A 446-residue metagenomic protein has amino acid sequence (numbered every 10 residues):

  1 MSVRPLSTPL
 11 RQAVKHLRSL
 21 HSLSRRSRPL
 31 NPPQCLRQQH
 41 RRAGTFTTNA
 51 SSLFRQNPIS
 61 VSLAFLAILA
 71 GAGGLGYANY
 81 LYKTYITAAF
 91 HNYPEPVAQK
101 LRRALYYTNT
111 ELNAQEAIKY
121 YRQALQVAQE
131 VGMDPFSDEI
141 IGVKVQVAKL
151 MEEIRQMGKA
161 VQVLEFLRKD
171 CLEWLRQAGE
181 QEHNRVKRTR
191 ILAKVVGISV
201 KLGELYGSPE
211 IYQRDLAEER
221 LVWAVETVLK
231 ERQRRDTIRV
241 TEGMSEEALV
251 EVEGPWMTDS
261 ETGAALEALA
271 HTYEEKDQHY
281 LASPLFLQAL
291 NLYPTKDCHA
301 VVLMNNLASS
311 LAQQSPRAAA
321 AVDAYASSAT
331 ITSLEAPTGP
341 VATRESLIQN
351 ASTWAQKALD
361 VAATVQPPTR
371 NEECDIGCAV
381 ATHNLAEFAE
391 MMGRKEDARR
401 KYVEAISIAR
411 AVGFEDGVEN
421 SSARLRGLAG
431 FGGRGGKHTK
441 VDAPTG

Functional and structural regions predicted by a protein language model:
M1-S60, G446: N-terminal mitochondrial targeting presequence
T47-A89: Single-pass hydrophobic alpha-helical transmembrane segments typical of small organelle membrane proteins
T87-L281, L285, A300: Intrinsically disordered, low-complexity juxtamembrane tails/stalks of eukaryotic membrane proteins
A128-G132, C171-A178, V228, R232 (+6 more regions): Alpha-helical junction/boundary sensor with strong preference for TPR arrays
V250-G254, L290-D297, T364-D375: Acidic, serine/threonine- and proline-rich low-complexity regulatory regions
A300-G446: Fungal C-terminal region signature
